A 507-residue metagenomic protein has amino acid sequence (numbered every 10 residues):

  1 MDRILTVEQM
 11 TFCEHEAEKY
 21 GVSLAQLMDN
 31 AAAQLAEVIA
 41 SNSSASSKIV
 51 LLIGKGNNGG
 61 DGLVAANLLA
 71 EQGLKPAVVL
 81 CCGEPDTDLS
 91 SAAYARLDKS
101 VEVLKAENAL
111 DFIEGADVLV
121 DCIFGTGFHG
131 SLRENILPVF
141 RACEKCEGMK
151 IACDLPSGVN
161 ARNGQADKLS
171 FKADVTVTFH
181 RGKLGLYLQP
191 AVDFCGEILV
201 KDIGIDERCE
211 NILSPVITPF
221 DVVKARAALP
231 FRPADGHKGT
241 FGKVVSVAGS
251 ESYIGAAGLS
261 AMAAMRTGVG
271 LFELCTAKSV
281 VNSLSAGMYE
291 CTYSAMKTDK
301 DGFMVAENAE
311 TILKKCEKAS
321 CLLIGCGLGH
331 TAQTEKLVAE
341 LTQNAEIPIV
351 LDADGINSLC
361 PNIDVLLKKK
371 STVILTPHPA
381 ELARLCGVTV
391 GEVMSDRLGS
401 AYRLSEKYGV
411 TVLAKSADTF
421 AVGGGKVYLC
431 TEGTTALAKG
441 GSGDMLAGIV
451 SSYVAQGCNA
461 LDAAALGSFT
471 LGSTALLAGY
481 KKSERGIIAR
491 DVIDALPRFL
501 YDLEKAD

Functional and structural regions predicted by a protein language model:
M1-L80, L186-P348, N357-I374, P379-D507: Small-residue (G/A/S/T)-rich helix-start motifs and N-terminal tracts that mark the onset
A36-C122, S131-C153, R403: Nucleotide and nucleotide-moiety/phosphate-recognizing core
C82-P85, P156-S157, S279, G355: Short beta-alpha junction loops
G83, G125-G130, N160, A166 (+3 more regions): Short strand->helix junction
L89, N135, L169-K172, T276 (+1 more regions): Short acidic-hydrophobic sequence patches enriched in Asp/Glu that either
Y94, D117-F124, E317-C326: Small/polar-residue-rich loop-to-helix segments that shape phosphate-bearing ligand pockets
D117-V118, I123-P215: Internal gly/pro-rich beta-alpha loop/helix module that stabilizes soluble enzyme cofactors or their anionic handles
